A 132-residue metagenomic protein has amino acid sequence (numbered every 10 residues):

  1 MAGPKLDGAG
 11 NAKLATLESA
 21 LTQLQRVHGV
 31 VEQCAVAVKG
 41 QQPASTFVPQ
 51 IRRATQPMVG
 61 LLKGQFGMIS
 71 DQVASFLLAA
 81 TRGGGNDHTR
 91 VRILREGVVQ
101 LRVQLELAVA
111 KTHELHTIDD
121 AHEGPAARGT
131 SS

Functional and structural regions predicted by a protein language model:
M1-C34, G85-S132: Amphipathic, coiled-coil-like alpha-helical segments
A12-S19, K39-P43, V59-G64: A ubiquitous short alpha-helical element
E32, K39, Q56-V59, K63 (+2 more regions): Alpha-helical repeat scaffolds in large eukaryotic proteins
C34-A54: Alpha-helical segments in soluble extracytoplasmic regions
F47-Q50, L61-A79, I93: Short, well-ordered alpha-helical segments that carry or flank key catalytic/ligand-binding motifs at enzyme/regulatory
Q56-P57, A74-R82, E96-Q100: Hydrophobic alpha-helical segments of small multi-pass membrane proteins
